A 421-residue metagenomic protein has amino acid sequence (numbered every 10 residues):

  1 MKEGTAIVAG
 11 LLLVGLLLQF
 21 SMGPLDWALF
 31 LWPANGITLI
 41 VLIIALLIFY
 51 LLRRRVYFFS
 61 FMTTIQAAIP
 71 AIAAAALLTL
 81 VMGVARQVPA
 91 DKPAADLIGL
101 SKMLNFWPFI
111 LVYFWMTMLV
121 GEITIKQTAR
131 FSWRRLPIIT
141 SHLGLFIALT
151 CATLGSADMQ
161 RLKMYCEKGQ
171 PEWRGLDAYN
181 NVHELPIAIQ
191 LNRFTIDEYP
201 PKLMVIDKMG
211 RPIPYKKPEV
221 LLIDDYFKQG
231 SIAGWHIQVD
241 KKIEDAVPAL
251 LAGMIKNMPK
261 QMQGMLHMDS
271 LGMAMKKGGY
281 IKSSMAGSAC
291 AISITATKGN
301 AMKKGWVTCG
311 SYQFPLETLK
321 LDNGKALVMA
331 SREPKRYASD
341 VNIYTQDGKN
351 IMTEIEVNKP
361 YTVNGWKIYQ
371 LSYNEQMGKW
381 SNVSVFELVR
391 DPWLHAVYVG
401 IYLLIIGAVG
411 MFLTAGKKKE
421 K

Functional and structural regions predicted by a protein language model:
M1-K421: Solvent-exposed, non-transmembrane regions of integral membrane proteins
